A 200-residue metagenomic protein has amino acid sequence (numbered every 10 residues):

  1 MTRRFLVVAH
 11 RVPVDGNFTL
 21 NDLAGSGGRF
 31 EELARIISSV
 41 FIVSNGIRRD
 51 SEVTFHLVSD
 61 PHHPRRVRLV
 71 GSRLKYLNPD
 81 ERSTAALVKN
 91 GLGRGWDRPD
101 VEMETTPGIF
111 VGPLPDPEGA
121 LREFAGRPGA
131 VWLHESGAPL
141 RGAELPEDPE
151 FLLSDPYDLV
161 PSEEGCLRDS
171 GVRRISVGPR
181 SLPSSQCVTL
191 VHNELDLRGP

Functional and structural regions predicted by a protein language model:
M1, R127-G129, E147-P149, V172: Short coil/turn segments at beta-strand junctions that form active-site/ligand-binding loops
T2-W132: RNA substrate-binding interface of SAM-dependent RNA methyltransferases
V7-V8, H56, W132-H134, L152-D155 (+1 more regions): Conserved beta-strand segments of the P-loop GTPase G domain that flank and frequently precede/overlap
L20-D22, L69, L145-D148, C166-L167: Short, glycine/charged-enriched secondary-structure capping and boundary segments
P117-E118, A138-L140, S181-P183: A short acidic, often aromatic-flanked loop/helix-cap motif at beta-alpha or helix-coil junctions that lines enzyme
G137-E164: Strongly charged, low-complexity linkers/loops
P161-P200: Structured adenosyl-cofactor binding patch, chiefly the S-adenosyl-L-methionine
